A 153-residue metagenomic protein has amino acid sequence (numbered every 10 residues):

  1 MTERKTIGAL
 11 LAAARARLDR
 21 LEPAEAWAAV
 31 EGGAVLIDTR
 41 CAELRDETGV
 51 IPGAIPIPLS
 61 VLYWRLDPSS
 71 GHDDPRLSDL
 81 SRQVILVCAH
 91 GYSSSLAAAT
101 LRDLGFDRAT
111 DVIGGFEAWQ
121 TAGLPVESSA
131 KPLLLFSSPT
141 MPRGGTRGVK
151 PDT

Functional and structural regions predicted by a protein language model:
M1-V35, A42-Q83, Y92-T153: Rhodanese-like catalytic fold shared by cysteine-dependent sulfurtransferases and DSP/PTP-type phosphatases
V87: Short, surface-exposed ligand- or partner-binding patches at beta-edge/loop junctions that are enriched in aromatics
